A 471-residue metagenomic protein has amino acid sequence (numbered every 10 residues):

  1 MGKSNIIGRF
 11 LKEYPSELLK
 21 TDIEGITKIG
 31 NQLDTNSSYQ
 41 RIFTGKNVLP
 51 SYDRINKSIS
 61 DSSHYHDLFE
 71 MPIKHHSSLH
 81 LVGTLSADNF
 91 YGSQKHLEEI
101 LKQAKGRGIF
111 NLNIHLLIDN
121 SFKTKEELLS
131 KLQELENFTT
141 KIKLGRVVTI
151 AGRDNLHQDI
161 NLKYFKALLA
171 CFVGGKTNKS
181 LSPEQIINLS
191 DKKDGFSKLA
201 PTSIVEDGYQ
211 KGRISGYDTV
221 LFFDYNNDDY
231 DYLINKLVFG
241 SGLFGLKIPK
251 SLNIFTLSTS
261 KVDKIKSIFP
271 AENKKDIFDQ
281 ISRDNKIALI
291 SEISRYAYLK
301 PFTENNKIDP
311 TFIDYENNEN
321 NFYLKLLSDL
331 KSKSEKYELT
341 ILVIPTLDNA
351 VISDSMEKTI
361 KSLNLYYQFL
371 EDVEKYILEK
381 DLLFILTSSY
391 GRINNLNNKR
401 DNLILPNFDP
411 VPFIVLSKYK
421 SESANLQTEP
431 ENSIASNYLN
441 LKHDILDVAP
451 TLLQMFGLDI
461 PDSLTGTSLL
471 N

Functional and structural regions predicted by a protein language model:
M1-N471: Feature captures the catalytic ectodomains and active-site-proximal regions of enzymes that hydrolyze or transfer
